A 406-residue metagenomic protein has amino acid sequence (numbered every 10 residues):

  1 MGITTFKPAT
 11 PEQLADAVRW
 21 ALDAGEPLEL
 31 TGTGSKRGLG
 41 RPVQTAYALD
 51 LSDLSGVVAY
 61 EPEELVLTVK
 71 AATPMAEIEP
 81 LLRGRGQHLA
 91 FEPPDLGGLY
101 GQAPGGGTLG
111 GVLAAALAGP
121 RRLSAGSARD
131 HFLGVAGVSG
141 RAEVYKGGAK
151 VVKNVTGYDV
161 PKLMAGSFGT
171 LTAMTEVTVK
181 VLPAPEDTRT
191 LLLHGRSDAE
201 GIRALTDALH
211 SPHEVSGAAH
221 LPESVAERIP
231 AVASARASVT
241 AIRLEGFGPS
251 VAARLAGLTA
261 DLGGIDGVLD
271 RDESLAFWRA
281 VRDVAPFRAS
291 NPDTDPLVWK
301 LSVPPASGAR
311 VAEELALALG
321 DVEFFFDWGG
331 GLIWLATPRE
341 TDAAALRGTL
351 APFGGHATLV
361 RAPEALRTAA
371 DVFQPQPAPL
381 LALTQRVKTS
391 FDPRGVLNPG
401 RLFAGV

Functional and structural regions predicted by a protein language model:
M1-L28, L51-A103, L113, L117-K150 (+1 more regions): N-terminal glycine-rich flavin-associated loop
L30-K36: Glycine-rich beta-strand-to-loop/alpha-helix junction loops that act as flexible
G32, I242, L335: Residue-level signal for inorganic ion chemistry
R37-V43, P230-A233: Short glycine-biased active-site loop of nucleotidyltransferases that positions the nucleotide triphosphate and helps
L39-T45, S52, L99-Y100, D266-V406: Conserved glycine-rich FAD pyrophosphate-binding loop
A76-I78, D198-R203, G248-A256, S307-E314 (+1 more regions): Short, conserved charged micro-motifs
A114, L133-D295: C-terminal substrate-binding/cap subdomain adjacent to the FAD-binding core in PCMH-type and related FAD-linked
